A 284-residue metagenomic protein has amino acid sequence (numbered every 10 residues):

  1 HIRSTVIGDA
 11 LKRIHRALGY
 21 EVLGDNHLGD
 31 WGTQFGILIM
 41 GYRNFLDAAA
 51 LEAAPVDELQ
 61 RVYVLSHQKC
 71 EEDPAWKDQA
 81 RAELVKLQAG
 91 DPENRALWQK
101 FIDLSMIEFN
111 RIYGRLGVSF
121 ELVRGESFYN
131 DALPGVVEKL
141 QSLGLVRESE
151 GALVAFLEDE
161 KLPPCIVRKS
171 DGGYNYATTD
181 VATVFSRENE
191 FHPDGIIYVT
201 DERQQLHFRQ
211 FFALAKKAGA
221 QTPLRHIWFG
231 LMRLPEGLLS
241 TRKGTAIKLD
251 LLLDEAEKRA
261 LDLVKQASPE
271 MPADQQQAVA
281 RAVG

Functional and structural regions predicted by a protein language model:
H1-G284: NTP-dependent nucleotidyl-transfer catalytic core
